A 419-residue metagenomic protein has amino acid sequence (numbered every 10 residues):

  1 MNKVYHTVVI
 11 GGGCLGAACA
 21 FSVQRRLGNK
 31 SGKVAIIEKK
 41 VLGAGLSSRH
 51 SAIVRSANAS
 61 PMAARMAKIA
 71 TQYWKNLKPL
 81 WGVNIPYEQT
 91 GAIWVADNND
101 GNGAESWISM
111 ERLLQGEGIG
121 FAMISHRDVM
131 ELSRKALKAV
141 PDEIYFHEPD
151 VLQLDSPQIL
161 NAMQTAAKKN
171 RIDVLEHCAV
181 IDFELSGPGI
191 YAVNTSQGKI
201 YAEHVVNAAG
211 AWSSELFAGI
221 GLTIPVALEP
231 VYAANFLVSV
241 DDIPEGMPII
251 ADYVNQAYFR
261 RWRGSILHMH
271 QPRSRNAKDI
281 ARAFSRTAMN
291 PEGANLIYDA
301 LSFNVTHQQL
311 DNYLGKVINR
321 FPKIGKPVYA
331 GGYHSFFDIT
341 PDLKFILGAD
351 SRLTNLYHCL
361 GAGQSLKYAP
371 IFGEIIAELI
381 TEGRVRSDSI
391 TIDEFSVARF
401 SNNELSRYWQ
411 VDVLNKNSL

Functional and structural regions predicted by a protein language model:
N2-L15, A35: Beta1/beta-strand and adjacent pyrophosphate-binding region of the FAD-binding site in flavoprotein oxidoreductases
K3-Y5, S351-L419: C-terminal lid/capping helical subdomain adjacent to the catalytic/cofactor pocket in oxidative enzymes
V8-I10, I200-W212, G373: Short hydrophobic core segments
F21-R26, V54-R55, N76, G82-G91 (+4 more regions): Active-site substrate-recognition segment that forms the wall of the catalytic cavity or substrate channel
Q24-S47: Glycine-rich FAD pyrophosphate-binding loop
S51-L132, D142, Q256-Y258: Dinucleotide-binding Rossmann-like beta1-alpha1 core, especially the glycine-rich loop that anchors the ADP
P61, R65-K68, W94-E105, F146-T165 (+1 more regions): Short beta-strand to alpha-helix junction loop
F146-H204: Helical element adjacent to the flavin cofactor pocket in flavoenzyme catalytic cores
